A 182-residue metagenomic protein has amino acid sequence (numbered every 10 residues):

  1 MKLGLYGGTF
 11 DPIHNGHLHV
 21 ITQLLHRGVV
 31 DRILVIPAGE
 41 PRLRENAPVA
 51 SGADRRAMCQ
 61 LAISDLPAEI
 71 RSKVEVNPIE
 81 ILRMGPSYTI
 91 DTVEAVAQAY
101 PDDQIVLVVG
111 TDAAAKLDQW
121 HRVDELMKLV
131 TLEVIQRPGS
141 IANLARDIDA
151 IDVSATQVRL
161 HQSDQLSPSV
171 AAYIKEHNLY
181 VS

Functional and structural regions predicted by a protein language model:
M1-S182: Nucleotidyltransferase catalytic core that binds NTPs
